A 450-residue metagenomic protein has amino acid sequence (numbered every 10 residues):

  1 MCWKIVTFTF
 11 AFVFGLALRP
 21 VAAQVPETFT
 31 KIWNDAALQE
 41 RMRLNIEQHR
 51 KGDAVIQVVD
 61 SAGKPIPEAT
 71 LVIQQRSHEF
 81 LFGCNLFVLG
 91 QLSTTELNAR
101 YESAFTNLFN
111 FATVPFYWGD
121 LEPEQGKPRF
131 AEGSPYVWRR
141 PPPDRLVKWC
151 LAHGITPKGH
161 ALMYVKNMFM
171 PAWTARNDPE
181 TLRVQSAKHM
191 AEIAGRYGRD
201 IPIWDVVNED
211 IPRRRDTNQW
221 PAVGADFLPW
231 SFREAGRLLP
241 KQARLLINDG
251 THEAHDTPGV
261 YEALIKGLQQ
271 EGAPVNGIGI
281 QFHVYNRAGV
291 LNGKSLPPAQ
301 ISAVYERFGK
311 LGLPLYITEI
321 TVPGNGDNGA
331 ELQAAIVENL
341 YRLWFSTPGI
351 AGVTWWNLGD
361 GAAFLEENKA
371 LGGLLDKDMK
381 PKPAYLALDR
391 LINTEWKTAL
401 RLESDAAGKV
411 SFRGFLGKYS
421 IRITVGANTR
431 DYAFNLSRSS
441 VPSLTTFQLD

Functional and structural regions predicted by a protein language model:
L18, A23-Q91, P123-K127, K158 (+6 more regions): Beta-strand-rich domain onsets/edges
L38-R41, V55, R76-D144, L151 (+2 more regions): N-terminal substrate-binding region of glycoside hydrolase catalytic domains
I56, A112, C150, I193 (+5 more regions): Conserved, mostly hydrophobic/aromatic
Q125, R129-P141, F169-Q242, I247-A263 (+3 more regions): Active-site cleft segment of glycoside hydrolase catalytic domains centered on the general acid/base Glu
T318-E319, Q333-E367: Substrate-binding cleft of secreted/luminal carbohydrate-active enzymes
W396-A407: Short, acidic Ser/Thr/Gly-rich low-complexity loop/linker segments typical of extracellular and cell-surface proteins
L416-A427: A short, solvent-exposed beta-strand micro-motif common in secreted/extracellular proteins
A427-D450: Structured interaction patches on ligand/partner-binding surfaces of diverse proteins
